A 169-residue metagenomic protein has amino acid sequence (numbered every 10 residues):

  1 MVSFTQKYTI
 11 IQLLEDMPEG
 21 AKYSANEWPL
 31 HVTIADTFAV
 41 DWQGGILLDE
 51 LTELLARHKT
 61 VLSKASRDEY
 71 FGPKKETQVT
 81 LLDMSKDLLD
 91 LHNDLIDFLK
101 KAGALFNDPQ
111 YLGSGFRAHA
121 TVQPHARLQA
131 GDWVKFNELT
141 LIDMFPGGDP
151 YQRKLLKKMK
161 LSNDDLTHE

Functional and structural regions predicted by a protein language model:
M1-K64, Y70, S85-D143, L155-E169: Basic, often amphipathic N-terminal segments
F71-E76: Short, basic/glycine-rich phosphate-binding loops at helix/coil junctions that contact nucleotide phosphates
M144-D149: Acidic/polar low-complexity flexible segments
Y151-R153: Short, polar loop/linker segments at the starts of domains and inter-domain junctions
